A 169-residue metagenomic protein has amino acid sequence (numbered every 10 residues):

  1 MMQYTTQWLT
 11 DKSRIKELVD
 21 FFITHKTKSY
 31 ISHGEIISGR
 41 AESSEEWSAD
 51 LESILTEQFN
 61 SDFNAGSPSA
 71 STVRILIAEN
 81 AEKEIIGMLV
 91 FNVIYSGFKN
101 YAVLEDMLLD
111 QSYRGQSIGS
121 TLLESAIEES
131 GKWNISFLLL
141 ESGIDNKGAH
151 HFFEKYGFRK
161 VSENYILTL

Functional and structural regions predicted by a protein language model:
M1-G39: Conserved N-terminal entry element of GNAT/NAT acetyltransferase domains
K26-F63: Conserved GNAT-fold acetyl-CoA-binding loop/helix
I75-I77, E84-V93, V103, L108: Conserved beta-strand in the GNAT
E84, I94-L104, R114, K160-V161: A conserved beta-turn-beta hairpin within the catalytic core of GNAT-like acetyltransferases that forms part
D106-L109, G115-E128, H151, K155: Conserved acetyl-CoA-binding loop-helix of GNAT-fold acetyltransferases
D110, G143: Residue-level recognition of the GNAT/N-acetyltransferase active site
S120, K132, I144-S162, L167: Conserved active-site alpha-helix within GNAT-family acetyltransferase domains
S130-E141: Conserved GNAT acetyl-CoA-binding A-motif
